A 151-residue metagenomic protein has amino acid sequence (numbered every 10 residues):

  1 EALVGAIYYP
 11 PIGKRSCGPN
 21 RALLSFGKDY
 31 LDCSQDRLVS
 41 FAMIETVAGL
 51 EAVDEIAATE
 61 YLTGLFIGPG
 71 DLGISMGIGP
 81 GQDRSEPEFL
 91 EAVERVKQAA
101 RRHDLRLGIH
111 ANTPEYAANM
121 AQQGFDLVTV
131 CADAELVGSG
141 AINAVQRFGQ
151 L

Functional and structural regions predicted by a protein language model:
E1-L151: Expand to "…catalyze enediolate/carbanion chemistry for C-C bond making/breaking, isomerization, decarboxylation
